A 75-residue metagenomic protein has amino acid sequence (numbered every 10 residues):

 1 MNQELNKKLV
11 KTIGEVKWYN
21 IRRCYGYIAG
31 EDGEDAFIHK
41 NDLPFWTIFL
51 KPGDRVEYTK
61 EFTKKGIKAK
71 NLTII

Functional and structural regions predicted by a protein language model:
M1-T12: Short boundary/loop segments of OB/S1/cold-shock single-stranded nucleic-acid-binding domains
R22-I28: Short aromatic-glycine-enriched beta-strand elements
E34-N41: A short macromolecule-binding patch
P44-E57: Short nucleic-acid-contacting surface segments enriched for D/E, G, S/T with interspersed K/R
E61-I75: OB-fold/S1-family single-stranded nucleic acid-binding modules
